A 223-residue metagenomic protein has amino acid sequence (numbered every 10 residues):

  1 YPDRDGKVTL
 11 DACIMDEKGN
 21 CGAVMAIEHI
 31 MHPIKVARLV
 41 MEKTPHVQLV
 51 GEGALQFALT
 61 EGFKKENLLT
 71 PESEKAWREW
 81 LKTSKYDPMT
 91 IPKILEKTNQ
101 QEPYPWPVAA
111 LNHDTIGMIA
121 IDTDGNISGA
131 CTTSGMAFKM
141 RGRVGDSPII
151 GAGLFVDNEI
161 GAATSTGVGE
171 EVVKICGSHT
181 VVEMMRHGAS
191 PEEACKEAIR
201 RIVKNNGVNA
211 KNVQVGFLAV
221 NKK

Functional and structural regions predicted by a protein language model:
Y1-K223: N-terminal nucleophile
